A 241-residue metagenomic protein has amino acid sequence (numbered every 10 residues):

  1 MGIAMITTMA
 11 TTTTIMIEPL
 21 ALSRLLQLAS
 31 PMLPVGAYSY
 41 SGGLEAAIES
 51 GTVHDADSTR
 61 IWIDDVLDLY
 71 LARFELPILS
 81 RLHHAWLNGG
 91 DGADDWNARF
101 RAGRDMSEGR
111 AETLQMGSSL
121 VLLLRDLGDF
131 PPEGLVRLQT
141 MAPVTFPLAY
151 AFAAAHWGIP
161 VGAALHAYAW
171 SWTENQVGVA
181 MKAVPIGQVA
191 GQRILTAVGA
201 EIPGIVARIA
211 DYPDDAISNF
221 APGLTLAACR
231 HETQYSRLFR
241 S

Functional and structural regions predicted by a protein language model:
M1-S241: Metal- and O2-centered redox machinery and metal/ROS homeostasis
